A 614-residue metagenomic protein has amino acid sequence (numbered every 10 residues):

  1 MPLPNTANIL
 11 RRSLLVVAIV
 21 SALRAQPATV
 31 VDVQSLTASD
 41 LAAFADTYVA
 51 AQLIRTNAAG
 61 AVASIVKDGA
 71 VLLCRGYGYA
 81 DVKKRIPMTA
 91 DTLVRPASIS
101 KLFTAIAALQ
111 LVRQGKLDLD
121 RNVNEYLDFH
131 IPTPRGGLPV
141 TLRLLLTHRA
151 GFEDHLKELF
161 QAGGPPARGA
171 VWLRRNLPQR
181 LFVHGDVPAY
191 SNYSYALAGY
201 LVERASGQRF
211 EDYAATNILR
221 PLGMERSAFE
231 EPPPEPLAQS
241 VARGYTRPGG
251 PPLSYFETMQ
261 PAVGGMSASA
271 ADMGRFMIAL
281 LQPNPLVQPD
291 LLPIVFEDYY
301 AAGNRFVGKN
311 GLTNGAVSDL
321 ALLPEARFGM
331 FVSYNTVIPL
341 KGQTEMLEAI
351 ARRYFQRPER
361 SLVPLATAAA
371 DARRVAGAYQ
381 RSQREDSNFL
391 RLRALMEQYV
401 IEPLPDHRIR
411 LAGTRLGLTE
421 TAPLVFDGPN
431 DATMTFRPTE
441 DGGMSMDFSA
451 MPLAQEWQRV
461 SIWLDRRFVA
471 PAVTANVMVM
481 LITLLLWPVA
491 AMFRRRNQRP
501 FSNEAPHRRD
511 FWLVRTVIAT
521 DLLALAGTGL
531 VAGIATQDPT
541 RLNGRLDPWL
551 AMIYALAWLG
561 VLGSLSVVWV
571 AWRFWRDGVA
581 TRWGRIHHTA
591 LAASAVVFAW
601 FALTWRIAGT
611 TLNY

Functional and structural regions predicted by a protein language model:
P2-L14: Bacterial N-terminal signal peptides that target proteins for export
R12-R24: Bacterial N-terminal signal peptides
Q26, N304, K341-Y614: Peripheral terminal and inter-domain segments
P27-Q34: Acidic/histidine-rich, surface-exposed loop or edge segments in extracytoplasmic proteins
Q34-P96, K116-D118, E125, P132-T133 (+3 more regions): Short, conserved catalytic-motif segment at the N-terminal edge
Q52-V62, K83-L144, R180-S194, P261-G264 (+1 more regions): Short active-site loop at a secondary-structure junction that contains or immediately precedes the catalytic residue(s)
Y77-V82, P134-P324, I350: Short, surface-exposed loop or secondary-structure junction motifs that flank catalytic or metal-binding residues
K309, D319-T336, S445-S449: Short, well-ordered beta-strand elements
